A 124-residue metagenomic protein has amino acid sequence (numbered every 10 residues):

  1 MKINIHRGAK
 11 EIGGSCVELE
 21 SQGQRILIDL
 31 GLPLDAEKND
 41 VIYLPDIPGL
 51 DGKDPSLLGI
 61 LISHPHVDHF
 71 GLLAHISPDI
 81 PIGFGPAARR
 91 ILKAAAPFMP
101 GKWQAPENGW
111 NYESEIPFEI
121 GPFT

Functional and structural regions predicted by a protein language model:
M1-H6, I12, C16-S21, I116-T124: Catalytic core of the metallo-beta-lactamase
I3, L19, D29, H64-P65: Divalent metal-coordination and catalytic microenvironments
G8-E11, P65-V67: Short beta->alpha connector loops
E11-G14, Q22-I62, A74-H75, D79 (+2 more regions): Pre-active-site segment of Zn-dependent metallo-hydrolases
H64-L72, I120-F123: Hydrophobic alpha-helical bundles that form the membrane domains of multi-pass transporters
H66, A88, S114: A generic "binding-loop/recognition-motif" signal
P106-P117: Short acidic-hydrophobic, aromatic-tinged amphipathic segments that line or gate anion-handling sites
